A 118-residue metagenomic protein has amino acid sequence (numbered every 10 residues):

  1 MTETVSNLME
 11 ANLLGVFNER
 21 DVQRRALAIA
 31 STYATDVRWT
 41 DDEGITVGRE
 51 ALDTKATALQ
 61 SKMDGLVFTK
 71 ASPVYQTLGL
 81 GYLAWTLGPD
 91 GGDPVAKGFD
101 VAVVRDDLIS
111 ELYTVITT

Functional and structural regions predicted by a protein language model:
T2-T32: Short acidic-aromatic low-complexity motifs
A26-L78: A solvent-exposed, acidic/Ser-Thr-rich amphipathic alpha-helical stretch
I29, Q76-G79, A102-I109: Short, solvent-exposed coil/turn segments at beta-strand boundaries
F68, D93-D100: Short, surface-exposed coil-to-beta transition loops
Y75-T77, G91-A96: A generic structural micro-feature
Y82-D90: Short beta-strand segments that buttress and anchor functional surface loops
K97-T118: Short beta-strand edge/turn micro-motifs at domain boundaries
